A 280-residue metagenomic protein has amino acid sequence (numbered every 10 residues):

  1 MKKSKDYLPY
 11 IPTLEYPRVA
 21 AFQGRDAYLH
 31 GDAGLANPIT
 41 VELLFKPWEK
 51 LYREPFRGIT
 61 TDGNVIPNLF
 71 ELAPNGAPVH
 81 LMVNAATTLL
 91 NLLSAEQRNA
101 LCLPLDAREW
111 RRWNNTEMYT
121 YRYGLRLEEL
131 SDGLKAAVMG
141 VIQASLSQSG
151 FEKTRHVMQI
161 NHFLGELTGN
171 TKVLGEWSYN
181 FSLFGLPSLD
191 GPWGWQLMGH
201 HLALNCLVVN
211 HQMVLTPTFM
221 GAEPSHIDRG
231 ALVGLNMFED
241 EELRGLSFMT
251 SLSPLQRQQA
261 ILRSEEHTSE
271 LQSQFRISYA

Functional and structural regions predicted by a protein language model:
M1-W195: An N-terminus-focused feature that recognizes amino-terminal "leader" regions
F22, A33-L43, T60, N64 (+3 more regions): Long, well-ordered alpha/beta core segments of mature domains
S94, S253, E270: Histidine/glycine-enriched, metal-chelating micro-motifs
Q97, L134, Q256, Q272-Q274: Glutamine-centric residue-chemistry signal
R126, S247, Y279-A280: Secondary-structure junction/capping motif
L183, C206, A222, I277-Y279: Generic structural "secondary-structure junction" signal
E266-A280: Single conserved hydrophobic/aromatic residue that forms the stacking wall/gate of nucleotide- or nucleobase-binding
